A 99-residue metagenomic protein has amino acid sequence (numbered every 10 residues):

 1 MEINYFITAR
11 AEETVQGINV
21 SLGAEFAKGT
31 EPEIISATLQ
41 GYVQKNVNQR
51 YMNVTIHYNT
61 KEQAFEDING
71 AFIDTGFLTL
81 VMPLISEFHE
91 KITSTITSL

Functional and structural regions predicted by a protein language model:
M1-L99: Viral virion structural and adsorption modules
